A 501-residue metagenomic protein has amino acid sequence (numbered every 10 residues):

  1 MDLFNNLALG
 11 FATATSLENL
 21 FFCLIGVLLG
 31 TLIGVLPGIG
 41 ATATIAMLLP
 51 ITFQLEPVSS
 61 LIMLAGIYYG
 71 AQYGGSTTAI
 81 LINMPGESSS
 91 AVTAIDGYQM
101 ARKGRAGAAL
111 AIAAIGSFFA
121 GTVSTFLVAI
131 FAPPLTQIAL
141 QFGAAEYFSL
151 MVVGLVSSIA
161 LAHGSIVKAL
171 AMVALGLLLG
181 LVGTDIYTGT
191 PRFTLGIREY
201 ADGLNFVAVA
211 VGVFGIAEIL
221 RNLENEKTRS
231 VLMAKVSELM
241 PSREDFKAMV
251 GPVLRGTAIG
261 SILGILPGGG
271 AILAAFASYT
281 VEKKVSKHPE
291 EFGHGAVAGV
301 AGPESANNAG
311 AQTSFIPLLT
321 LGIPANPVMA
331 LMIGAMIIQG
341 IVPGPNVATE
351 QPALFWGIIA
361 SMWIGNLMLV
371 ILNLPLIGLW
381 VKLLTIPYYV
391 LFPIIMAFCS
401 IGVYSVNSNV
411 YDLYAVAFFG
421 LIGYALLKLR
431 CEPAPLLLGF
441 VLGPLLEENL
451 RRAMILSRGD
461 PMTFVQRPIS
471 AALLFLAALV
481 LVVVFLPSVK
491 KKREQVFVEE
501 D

Functional and structural regions predicted by a protein language model:
M1-S60, Q137, P191-A296, V381 (+3 more regions): Helix-loop-helix hairpins and the membrane-proximal interhelical loops of multi-pass alpha-helical transport proteins
V27-A41, A71-N83, S158-H163, A258-P267 (+3 more regions): Transmembrane alpha-helix interface/packing and boundary motifs in multi-pass membrane proteins, characterized by
I33-T42, I80-A91, V123-L127, L263-I272 (+4 more regions): Short helix-coil transition sites and intra-membrane helix breaks within transmembrane domains of multi-pass
A41-P50, L64, A79-Q99, I130 (+6 more regions): Re-entrant/interfacial helical elements at transmembrane boundaries that shape and gate the permeation pathway
V58-I62, Q99-G116, K287-G299, V328-A330 (+1 more regions): Membrane-interface alpha-helices at helix entry/exit sites of multi-pass transporters
Y68-I80, G86, A296-L321, A325 (+1 more regions): A structural-propensity feature for long, helix-poor, extended segments
Y69-G74, I115-L127, L179, A301-F315 (+2 more regions): Membrane-embedded alpha-helical segments of transport systems, primarily multispan ion/solute transporters
A111-K227, I338-K492: Membrane-embedded alpha-helical modules
